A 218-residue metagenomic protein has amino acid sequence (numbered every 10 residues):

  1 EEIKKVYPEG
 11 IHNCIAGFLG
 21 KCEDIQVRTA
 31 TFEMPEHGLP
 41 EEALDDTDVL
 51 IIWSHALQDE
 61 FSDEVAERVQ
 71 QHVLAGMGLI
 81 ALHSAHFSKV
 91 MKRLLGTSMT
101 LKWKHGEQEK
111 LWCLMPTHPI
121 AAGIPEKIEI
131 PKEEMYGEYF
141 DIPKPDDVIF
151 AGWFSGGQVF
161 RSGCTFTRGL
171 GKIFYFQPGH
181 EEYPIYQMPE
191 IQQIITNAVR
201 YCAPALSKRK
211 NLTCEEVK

Functional and structural regions predicted by a protein language model:
E1-E2, L57, H86-F87, F154-G156 (+2 more regions): Short, solvent-exposed loop/turn segments at secondary-structure junctions
I3-S88: Helical hinge/lid and interdomain linker segments adjacent to catalytic or ligand-binding clefts that mediate domain
V6-I11, E64-R68, L94-T97, G163-C164 (+1 more regions): Short, glycine/charged-enriched secondary-structure capping and boundary segments
G17-R28, D45-D46, L101-Q177: Catalytic beta-strand/loop cores that center a nucleophilic Ser/Cys/Thr and support acyl-enzyme chemistry
K21, F160, R168-K218: Extracellular ligand-binding/catalytic regions of CAZymes and related secreted enzymes and adhesion modules
L39-E42, F140, E190: Structural motif
D59-I124: A glycine-rich, often tryptophan-bearing local segment used as a flexible ligand/cofactor-contacting loop or short
K92, P131-K132, I185-M188: A short, polar/proline- and glycine-enriched secondary-structure boundary/capping micro-motif
